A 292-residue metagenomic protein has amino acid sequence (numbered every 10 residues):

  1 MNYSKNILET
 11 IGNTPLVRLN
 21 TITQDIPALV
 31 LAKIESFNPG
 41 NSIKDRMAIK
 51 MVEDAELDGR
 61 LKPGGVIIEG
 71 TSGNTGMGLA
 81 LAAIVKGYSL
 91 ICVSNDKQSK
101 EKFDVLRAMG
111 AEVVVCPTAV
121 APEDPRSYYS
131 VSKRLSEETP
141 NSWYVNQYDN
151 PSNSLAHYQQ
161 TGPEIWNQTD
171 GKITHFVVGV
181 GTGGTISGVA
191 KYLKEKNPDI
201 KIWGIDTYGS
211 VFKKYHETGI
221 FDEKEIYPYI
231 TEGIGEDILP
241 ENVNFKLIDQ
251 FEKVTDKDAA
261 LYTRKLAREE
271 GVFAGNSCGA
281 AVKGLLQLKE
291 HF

Functional and structural regions predicted by a protein language model:
M1-F292: PLP-dependent amino-acid enzyme catalytic core
